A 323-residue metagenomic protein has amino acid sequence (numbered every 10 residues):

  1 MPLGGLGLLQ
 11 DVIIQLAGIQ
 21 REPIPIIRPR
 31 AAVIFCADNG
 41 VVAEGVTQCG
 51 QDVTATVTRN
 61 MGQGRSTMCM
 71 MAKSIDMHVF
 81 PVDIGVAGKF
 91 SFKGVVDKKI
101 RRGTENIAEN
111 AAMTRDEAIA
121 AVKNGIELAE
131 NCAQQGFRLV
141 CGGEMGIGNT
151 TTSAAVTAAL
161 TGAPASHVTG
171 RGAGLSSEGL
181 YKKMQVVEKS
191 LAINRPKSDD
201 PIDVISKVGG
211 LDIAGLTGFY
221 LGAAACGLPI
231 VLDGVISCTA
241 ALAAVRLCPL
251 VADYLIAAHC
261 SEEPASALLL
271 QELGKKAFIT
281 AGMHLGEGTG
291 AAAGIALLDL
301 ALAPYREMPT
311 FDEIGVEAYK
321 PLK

Functional and structural regions predicted by a protein language model:
M1-K323: N-terminal loops that bind phosphate or other acidic moieties and the adjacent beta-alpha structural core
